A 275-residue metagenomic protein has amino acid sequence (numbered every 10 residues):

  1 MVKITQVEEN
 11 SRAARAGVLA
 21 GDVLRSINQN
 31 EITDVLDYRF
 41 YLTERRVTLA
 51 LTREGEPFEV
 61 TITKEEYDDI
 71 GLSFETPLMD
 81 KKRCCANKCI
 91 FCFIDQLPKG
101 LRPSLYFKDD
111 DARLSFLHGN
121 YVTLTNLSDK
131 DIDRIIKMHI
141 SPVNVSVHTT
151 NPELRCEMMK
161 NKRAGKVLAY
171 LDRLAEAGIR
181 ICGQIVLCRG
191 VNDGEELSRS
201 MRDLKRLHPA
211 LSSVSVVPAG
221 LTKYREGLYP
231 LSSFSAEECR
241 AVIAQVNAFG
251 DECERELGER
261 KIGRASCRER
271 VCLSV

Functional and structural regions predicted by a protein language model:
M1-E8: PDZ/PDZ-like groove recognition
R12-A16, R39-F40: Short, surface-exposed secondary-structure edge patches
A13, G21-L24, L49, C92: Terminal peptide-recognition signature
R15-T33: Conserved PDZ fold ligand-binding element
R39-F74: PDZ-domain C-terminal substructure recognizer with occasional recognition of PDZ-binding tails
P57, E66-A210, G220-A248: Conserved Radical SAM active-site core
C239-R264: A conserved active-site cap/scaffold subdomain adjacent to cofactor or substrate pockets
I262-L273: Residue-level detector of conserved catalytic or cofactor/ligand-binding positions in enzyme active sites
